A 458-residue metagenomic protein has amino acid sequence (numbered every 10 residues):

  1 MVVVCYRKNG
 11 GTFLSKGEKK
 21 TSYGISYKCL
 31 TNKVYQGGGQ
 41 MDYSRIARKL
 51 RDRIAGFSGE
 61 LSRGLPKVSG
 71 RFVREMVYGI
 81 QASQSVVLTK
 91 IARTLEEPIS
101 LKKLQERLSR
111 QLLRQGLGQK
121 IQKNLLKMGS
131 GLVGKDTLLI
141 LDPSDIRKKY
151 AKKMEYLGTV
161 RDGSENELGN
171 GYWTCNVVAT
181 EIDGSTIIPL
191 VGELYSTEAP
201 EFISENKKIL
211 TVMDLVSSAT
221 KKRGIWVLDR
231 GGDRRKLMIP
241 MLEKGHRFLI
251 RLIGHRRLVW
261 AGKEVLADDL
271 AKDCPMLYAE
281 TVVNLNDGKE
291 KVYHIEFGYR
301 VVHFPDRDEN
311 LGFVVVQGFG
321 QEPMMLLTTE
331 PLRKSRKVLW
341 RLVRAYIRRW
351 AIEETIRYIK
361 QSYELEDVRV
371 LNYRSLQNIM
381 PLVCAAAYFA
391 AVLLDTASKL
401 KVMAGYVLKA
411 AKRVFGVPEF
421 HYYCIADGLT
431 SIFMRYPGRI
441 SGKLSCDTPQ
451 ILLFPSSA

Functional and structural regions predicted by a protein language model:
V2-V3, G11-V87, L104, N124 (+3 more regions): Single, function-defining residue in the core of a domain
V77, Q105-D183, G298-V301: Active-site-proximal, Lys/Arg-enriched surface segment that forms a nucleic-acid-binding/basic interface patch
Q81, P98, Q111, Q115 (+2 more regions): Short gly/ser-rich anion-binding loops that grip negatively charged ligand groups
A92: The alpha-helix within a helix-turn-helix
L95-R107: Short, basic interhelical loop/turn and adjoining N-cap of the next helix at nucleic-acid- or acidic-partner-contacting
